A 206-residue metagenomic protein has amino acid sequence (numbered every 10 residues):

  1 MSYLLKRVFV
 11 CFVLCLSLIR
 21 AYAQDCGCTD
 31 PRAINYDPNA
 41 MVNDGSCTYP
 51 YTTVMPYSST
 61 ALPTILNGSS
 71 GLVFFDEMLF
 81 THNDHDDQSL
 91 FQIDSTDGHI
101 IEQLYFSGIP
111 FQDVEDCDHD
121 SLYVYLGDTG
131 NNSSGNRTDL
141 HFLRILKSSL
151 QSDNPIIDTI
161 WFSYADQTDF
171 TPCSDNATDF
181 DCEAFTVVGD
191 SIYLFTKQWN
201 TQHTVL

Functional and structural regions predicted by a protein language model:
M1-Y51: Primarily marks secretory-pathway-exposed extracellular/lumenal segments that are disulfide- and glycosylation-prone
P50-L206: Sequence/structural signature of beta-propeller domains
